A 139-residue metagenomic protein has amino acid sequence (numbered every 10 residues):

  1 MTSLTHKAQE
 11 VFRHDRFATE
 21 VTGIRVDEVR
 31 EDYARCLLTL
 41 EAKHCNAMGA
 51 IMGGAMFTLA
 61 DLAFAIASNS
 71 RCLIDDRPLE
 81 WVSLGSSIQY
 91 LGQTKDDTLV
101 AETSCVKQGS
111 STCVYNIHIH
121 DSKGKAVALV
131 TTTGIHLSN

Functional and structural regions predicted by a protein language model:
M1-N139: Terminal targeting signals and extreme-terminal segments of soluble enzymes
